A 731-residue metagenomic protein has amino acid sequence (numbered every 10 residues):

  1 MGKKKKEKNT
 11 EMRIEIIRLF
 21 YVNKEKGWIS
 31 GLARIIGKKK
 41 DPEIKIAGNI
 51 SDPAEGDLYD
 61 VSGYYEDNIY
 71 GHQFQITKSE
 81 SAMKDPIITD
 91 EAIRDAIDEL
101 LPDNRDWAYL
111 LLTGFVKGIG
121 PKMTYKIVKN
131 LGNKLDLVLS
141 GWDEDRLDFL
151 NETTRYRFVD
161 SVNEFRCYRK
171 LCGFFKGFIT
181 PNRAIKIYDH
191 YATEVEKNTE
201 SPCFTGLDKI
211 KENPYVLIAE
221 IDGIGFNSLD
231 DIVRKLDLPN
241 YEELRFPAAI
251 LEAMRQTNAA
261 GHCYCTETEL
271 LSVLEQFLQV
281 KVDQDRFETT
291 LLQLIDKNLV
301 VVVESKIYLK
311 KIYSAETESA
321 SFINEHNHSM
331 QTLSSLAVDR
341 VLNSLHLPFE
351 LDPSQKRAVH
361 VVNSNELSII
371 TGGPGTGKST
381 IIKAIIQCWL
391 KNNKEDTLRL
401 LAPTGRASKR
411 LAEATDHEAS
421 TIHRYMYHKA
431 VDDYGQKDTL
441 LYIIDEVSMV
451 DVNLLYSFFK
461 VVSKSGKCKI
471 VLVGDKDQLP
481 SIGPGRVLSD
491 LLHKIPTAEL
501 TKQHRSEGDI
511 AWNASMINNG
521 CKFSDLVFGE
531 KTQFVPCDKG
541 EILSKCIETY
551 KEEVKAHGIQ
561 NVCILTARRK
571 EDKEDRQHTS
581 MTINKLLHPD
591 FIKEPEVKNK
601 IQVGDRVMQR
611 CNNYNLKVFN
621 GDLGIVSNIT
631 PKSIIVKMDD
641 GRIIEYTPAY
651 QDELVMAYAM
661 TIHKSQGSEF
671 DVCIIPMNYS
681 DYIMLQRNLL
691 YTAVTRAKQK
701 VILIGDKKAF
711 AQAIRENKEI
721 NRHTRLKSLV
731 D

Functional and structural regions predicted by a protein language model:
V22-R34, P631-I635: Short aromatic-glycine-enriched beta-strand elements
L32-A54: Beta-strand/loop nucleic-acid-binding surfaces
A54, I69, Q73-S305, L367: Accessory alpha-helical DNA-binding modules that contact the DNA backbone or grooves
G56-Q73, V672-I675: Flexible glycine-rich surface loops and low-complexity tracts that mediate binding to linear polymers
P247, R255-A259, L299-R357: Pre-P-loop entry segment of helicase/translocase ATPase cores
K356-V359, N363-G529: ASCE P-loop NTPase helicase motor core
K378, D477-L616, S627: Conserved helicase motor core of P-loop NTPases
D622-D731: C-terminal accessory regions
